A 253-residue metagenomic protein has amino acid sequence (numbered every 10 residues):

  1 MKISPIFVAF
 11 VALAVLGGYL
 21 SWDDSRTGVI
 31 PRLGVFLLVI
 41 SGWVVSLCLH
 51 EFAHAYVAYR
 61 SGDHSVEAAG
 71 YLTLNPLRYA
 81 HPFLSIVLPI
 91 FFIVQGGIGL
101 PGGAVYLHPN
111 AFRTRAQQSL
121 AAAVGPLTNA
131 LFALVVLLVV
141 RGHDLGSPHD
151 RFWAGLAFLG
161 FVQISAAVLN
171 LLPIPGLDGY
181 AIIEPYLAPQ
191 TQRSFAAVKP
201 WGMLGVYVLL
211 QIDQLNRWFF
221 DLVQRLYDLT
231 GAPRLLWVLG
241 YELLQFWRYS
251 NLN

Functional and structural regions predicted by a protein language model:
M1-N253: Hydrophobic transmembrane alpha-helices and their immediate loop junctions in multi-pass integral membrane proteins
